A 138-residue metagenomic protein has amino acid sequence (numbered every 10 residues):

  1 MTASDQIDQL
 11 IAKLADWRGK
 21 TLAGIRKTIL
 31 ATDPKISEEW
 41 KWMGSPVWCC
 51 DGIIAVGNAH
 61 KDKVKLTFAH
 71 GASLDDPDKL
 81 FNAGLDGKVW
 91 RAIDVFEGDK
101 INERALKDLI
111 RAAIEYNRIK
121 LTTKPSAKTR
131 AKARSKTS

Functional and structural regions predicted by a protein language model:
M1-S138: Charge-dense, helix-prone N-terminal extensions
